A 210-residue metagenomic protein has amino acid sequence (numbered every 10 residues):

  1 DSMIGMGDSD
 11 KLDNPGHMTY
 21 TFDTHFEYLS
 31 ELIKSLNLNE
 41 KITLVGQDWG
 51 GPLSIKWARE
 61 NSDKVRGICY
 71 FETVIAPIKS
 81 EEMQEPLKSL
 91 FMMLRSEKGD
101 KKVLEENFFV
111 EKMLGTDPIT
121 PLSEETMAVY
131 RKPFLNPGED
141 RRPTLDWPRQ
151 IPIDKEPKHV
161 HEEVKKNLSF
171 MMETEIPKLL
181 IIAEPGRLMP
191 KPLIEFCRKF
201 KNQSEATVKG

Functional and structural regions predicted by a protein language model:
M6-V45, W49-K209: Flexible "cap/lid" subdomain of the alpha/beta-hydrolase fold that forms the substrate-access gate
